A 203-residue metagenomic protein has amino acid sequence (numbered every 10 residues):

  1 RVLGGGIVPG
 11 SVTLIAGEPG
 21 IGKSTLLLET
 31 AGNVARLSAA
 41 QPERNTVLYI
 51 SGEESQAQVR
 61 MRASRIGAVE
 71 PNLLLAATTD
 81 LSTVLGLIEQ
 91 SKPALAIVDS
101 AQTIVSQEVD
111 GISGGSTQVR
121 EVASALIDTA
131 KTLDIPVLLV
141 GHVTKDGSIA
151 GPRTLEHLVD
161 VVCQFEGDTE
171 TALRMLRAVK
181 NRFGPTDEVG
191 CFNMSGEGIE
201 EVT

Functional and structural regions predicted by a protein language model:
L3-G10: Phosphate-binding P-loop
G10, E18-I21, T25-A125: Conserved inter-motif catalytic segment of the P-loop NTP-binding fold
V34, I88, A130, L155-E156: A generic structural signal for well-ordered alpha-helical segments
E53, S100, V140-T144, D168 (+1 more regions): A short beta-strand-to-loop transition that corresponds to the Sensor-1 phosphate-sensing loop of AAA+ P-loop ATPases
A63-S64, S148-L158: Short regulatory helix/loop adjacent to the ATP-binding pocket of P-loop NTPases
E89-P93, Q102, L158, G167-T203: Conserved P-loop NTPase
T103, D128, K145: Residues immediately C-terminal
T117-L138, H142, L158-T169: Substrate-engagement module of ASCE P-loop NTPases
